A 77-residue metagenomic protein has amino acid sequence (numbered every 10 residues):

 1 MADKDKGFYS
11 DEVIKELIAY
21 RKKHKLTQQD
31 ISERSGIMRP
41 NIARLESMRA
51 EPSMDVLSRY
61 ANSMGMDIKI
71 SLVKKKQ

Functional and structural regions predicted by a protein language model:
M1-A19, D67, Q77: N-terminal flexible/basic segments that precede or flank functional cores
K4-E12, L26, E51, D55: Residues at secondary-structure transition points
K15-E33, R59: Short basic helix-loop element that most often maps to the first helix and adjoining turn of HTH DNA-binding modules
D30, N41, V56: Residues in the helix-turn-helix
G36-E51: Recognition helix of helix-turn-helix/homeodomain-like DNA-binding domains that insert into the DNA major groove
R49, M64, K75-Q77: The DNA-recognition helices of helix-turn-helix-type DNA-binding domains
D55-I70: DNA major-groove recognition helix of helix-turn-helix/homeodomain DNA-binding modules
